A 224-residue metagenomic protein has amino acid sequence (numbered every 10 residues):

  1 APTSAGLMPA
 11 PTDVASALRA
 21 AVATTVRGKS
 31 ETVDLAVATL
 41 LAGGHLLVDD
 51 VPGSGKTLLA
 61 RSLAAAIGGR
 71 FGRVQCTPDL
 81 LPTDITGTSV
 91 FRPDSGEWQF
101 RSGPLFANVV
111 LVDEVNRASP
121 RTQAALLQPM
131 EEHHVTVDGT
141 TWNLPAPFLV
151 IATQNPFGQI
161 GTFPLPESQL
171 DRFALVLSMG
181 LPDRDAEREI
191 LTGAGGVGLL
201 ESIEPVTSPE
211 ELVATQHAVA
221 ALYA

Functional and structural regions predicted by a protein language model:
L7-T12, T25, T162, D171 (+1 more regions): Conserved C-terminal "switch" segment of AAA+ ATPases
P9-S54: Pre-Walker A (pre-P-loop) alpha-helix and adjacent loop at the N terminus of AAA/AAA+ ATPase modules, a conserved
D34, L41-G43, I67, T86 (+5 more regions): Short loop/turn elements that form and flank the Walker-type P-loop nucleotide-binding site in RecA-like NTPase cores
D34-A38, F91-L111: Conserved alpha-helical scaffold flanking the Walker A/P-loop in AAA+ ATPase domains
V37-P78: Walker A/P-loop
D50-V51, I85, T153: P-loop (Walker A) phosphate-binding loop of NTP-binding proteins
Q99-N108, V137-Q154, L165-A174: AAA+/SF3 P-loop NTPase mechanochemical coupling elements
A107-E131, P145, T162-Q169, L181-E189: Conserved AAA+/SF3 P-loop NTPase catalytic/coupling segment centered on the Walker-B
